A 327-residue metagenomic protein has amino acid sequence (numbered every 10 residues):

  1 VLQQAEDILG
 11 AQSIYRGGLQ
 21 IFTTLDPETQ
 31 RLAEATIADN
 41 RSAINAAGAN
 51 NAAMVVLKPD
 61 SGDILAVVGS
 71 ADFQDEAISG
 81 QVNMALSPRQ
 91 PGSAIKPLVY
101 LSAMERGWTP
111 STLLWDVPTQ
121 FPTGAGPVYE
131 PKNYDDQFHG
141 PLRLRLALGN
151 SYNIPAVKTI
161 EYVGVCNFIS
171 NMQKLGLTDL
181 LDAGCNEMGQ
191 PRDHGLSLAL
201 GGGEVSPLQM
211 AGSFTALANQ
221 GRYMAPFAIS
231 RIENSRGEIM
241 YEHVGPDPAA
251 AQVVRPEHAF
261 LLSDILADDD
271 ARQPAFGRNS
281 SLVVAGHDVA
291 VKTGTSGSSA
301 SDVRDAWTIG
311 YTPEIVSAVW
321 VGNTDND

Functional and structural regions predicted by a protein language model:
V1-T23, T29-R31, A35-N40, A47-N50 (+3 more regions): Non-catalytic structural connector segments
L2, W108-F168, G195-L198, Y223 (+1 more regions): Conserved catalytic neighborhood of penicillin-recognizing serine enzymes
S13-G17, I21, S42-M54, S111 (+4 more regions): Surface-exposed patches in mature extracellular/periplasmic domains of secreted proteins
T23-A46, M54, K58, V67 (+5 more regions): A penicillin-recognizing enzyme superfamily signal
G48-A52, E76-L98, P110-V117, L142 (+1 more regions): Short active-site loop at a secondary-structure junction that contains or immediately precedes the catalytic residue(s)
I64-V67, D72, I78, P91-M104 (+9 more regions): Extended, hydrophobic alpha-helical segments in both membrane/secreted and soluble proteins
S102, R106-P110, F121, V163 (+7 more regions): A generic secondary-structure signal for well-formed alpha-helical elements
G126-N133, G164-G212, A228: Mid-domain, small-residue-enriched loop/turn segments at the edges of structured enzyme/sensor domains
